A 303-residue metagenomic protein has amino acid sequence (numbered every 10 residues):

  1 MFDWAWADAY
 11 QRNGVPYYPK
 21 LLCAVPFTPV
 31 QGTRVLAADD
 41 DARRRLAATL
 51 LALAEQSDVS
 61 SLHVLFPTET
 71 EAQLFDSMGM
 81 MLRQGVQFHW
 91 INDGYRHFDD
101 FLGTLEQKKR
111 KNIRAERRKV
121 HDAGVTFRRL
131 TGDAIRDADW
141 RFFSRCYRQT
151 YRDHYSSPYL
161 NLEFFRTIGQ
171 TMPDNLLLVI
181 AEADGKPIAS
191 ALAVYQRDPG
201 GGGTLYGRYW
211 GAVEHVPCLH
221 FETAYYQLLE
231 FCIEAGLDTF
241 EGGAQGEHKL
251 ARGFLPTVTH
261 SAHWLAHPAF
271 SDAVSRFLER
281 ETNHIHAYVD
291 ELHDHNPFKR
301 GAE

Functional and structural regions predicted by a protein language model:
M1-E303: N-acyltransferase acceptor-side catalytic subdomain
